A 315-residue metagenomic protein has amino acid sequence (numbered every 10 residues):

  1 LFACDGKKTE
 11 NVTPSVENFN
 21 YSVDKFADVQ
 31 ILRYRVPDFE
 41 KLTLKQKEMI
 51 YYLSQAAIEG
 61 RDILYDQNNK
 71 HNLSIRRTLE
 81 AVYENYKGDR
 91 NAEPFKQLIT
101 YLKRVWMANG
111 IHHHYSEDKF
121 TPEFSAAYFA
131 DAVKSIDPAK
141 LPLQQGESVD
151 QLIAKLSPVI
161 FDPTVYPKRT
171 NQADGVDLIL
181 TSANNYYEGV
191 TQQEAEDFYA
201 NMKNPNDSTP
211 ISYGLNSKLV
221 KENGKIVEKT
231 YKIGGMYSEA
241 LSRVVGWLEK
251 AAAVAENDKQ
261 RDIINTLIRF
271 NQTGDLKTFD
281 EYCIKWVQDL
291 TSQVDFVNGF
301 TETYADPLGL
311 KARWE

Functional and structural regions predicted by a protein language model:
F2-D5: C-terminal motif of bacterial Sec signal peptides marking the signal peptidase cleavage site
K8-P14: Charge-rich, low-complexity intrinsically disordered and helical linker regions
S15-K229, I233-E256: N-terminal helix-rich structural modules
E17, S22-K25, E48-S54, D62 (+3 more regions): Catalytic or ion-translocation cores adjacent to nucleophile or general acid/base/metal-coordination motifs in diverse
K96, R261-T266: Short, charged, amphipathic alpha-helical segments
Y199-K229, G246, R269-E315: Well-ordered beta-sheet/strand-loop patches within structured domains
